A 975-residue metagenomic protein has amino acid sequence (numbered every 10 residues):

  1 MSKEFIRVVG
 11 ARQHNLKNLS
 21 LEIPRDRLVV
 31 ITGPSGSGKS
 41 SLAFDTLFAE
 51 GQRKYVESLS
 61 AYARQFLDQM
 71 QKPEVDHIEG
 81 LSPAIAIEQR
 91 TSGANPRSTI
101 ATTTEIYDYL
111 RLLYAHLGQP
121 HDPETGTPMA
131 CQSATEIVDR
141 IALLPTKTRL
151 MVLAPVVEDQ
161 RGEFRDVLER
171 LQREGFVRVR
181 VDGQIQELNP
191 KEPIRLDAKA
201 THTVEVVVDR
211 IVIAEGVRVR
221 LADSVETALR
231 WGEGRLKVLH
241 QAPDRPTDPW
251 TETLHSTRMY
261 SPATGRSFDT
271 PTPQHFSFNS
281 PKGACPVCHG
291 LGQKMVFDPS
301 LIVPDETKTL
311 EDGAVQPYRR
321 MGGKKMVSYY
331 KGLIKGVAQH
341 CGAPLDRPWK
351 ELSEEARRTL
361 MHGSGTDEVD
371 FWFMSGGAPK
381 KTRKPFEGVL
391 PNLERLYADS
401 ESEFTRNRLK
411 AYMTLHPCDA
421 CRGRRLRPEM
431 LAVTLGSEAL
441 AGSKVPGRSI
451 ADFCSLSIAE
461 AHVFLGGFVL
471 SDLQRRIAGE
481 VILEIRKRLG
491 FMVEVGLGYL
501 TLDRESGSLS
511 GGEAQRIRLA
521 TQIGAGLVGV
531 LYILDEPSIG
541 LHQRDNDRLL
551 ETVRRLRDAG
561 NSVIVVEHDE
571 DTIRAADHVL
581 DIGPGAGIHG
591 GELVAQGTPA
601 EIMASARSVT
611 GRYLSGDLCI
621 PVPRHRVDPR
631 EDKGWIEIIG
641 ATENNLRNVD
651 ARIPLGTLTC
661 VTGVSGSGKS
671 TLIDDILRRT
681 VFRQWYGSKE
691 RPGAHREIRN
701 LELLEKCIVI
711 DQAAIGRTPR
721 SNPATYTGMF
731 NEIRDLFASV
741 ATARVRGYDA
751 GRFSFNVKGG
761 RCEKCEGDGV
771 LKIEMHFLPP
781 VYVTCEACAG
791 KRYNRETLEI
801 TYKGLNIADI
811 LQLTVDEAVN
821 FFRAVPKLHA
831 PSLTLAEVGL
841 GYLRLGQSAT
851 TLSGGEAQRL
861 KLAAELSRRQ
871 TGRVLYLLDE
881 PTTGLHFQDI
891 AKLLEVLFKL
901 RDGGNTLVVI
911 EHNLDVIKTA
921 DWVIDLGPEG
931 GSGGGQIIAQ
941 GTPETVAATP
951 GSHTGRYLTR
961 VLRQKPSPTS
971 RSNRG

Functional and structural regions predicted by a protein language model:
M1-G975: Conserved phosphate-binding elements of NTP-dependent enzyme cores
